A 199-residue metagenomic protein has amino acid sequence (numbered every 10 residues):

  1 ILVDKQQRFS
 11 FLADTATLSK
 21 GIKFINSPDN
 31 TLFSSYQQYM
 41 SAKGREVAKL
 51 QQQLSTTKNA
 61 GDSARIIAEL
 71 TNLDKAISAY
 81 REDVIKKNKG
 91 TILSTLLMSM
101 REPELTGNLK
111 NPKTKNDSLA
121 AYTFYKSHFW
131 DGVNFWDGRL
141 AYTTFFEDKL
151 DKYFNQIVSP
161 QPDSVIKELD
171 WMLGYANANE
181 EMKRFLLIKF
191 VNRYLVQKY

Functional and structural regions predicted by a protein language model:
I1-K5, I157, G174-N177, M182 (+1 more regions): Start-of-domain marker
I1-N88, M100, T106-K126, W136: A non-transmembrane, solvent-exposed segment enriched in polar/low-complexity residues
E69-A76, S159-K167, Y199: Helix-turn-helix repeat elements of alpha-solenoid scaffolds
K87-I92, E180: Short solvent-exposed coil/turn linkers within tandem alpha-helical repeat scaffolds
S99-A176: Charged, long alpha-helical assembly modules
